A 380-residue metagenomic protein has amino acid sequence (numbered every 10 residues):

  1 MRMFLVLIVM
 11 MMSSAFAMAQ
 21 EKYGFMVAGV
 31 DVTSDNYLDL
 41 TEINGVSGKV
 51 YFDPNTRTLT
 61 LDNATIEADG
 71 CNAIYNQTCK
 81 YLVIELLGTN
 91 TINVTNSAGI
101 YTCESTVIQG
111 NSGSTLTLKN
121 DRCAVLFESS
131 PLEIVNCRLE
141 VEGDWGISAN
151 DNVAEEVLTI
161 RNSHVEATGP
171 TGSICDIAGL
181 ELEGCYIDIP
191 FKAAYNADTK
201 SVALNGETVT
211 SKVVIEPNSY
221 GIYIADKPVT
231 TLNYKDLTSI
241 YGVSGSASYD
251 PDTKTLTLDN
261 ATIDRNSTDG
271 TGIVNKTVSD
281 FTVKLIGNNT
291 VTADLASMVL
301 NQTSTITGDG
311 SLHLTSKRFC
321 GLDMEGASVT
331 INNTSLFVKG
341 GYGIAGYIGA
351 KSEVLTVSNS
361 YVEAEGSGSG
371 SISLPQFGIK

Functional and structural regions predicted by a protein language model:
M1-Q20: Sec-dependent, cleavable N-terminal signal peptides
Q20-K380: A composition-driven surface/loop motif
